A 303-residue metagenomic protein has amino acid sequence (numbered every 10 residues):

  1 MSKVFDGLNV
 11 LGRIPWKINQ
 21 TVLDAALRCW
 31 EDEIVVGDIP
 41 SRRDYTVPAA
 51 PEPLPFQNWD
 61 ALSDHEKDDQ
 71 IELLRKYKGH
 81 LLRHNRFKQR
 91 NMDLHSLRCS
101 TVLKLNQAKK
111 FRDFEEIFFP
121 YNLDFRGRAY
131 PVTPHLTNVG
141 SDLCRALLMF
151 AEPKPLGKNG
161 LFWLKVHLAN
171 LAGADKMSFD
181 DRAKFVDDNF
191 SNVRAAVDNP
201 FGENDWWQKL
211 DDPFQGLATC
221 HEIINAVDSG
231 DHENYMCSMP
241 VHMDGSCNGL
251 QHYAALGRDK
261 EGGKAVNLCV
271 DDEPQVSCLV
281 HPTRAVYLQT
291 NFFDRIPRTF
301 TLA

Functional and structural regions predicted by a protein language model:
M1-A303: Non-catalytic nucleic-acid-binding interfaces of large nucleic-acid enzymes and RNP effectors
